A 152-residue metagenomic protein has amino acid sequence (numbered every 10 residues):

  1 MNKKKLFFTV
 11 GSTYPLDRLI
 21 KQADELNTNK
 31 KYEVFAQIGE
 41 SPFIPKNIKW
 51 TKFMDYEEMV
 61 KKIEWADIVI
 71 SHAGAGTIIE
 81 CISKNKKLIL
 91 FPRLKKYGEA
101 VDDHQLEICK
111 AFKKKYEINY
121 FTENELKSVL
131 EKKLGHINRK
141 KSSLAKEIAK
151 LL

Functional and structural regions predicted by a protein language model:
M1-L152: Nucleotide-activated sugar donor-binding and catalytic core shared by glycosyltransferases and related lipid-linked
